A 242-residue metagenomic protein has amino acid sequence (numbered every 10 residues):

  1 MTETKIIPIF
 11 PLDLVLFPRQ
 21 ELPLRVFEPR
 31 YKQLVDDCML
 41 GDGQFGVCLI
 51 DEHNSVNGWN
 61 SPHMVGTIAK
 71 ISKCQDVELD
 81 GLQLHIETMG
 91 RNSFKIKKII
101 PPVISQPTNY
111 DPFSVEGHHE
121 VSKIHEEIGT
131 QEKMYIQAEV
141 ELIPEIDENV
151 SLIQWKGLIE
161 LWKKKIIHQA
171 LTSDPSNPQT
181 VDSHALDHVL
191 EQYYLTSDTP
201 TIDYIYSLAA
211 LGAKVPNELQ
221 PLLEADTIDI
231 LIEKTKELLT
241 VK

Functional and structural regions predicted by a protein language model:
M1-K242: N-terminal low-complexity, acidic/polar interaction/targeting segments
